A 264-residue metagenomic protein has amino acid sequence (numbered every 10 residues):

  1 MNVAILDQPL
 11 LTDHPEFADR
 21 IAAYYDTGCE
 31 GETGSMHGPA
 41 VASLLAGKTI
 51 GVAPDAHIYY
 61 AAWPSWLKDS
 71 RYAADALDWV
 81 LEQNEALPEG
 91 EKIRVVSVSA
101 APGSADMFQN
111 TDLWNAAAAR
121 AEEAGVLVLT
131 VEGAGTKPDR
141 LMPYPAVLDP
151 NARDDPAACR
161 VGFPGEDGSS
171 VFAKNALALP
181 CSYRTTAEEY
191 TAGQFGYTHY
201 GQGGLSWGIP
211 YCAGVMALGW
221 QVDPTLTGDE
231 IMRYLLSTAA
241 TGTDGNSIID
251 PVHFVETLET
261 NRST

Functional and structural regions predicted by a protein language model:
M1-A23, C29-A73, E89-R94, S170-A173 (+2 more regions): Subtilisin-like serine protease catalytic core
M1-V3, T27-E32, A157-F163, I249-D250: N-terminal domain-start motif of subtilase-like serine proteases
D7, E123-V126, V131-Q221, T225: Extracellular S/T/G-rich loop segment that most often corresponds to the catalytic His/Ser-adjacent loop
L10-T12, G51, P64, P102 (+4 more regions): Active-site/binding-pocket entry motifs
P39-S43, D75-D78, D112, A116-A119 (+4 more regions): Solvent-exposed, polar/charged alpha-helical surfaces in well-ordered, non-transmembrane soluble domains, broadly
A46-I50, D78-A86, A101, A119-V126 (+3 more regions): Sec-exported extracytoplasmic/periplasmic mature domains
W63-V147, H199-P210: Substrate-binding/access-modulating region of protease and related hydrolase catalytic domains
E89-S99, D112, Q221-T264: C-terminal subdomain of the subtilisin-like protease fold in secreted/lumenal serine endopeptidases
